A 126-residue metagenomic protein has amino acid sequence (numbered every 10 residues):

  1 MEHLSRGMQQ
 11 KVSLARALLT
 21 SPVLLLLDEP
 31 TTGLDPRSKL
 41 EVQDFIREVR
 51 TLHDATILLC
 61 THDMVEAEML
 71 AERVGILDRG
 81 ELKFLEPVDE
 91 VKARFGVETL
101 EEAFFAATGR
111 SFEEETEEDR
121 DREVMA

Functional and structural regions predicted by a protein language model:
L14: Hydrophobic anchor residue at the start of the ABC signature
S21: Conserved catalytic motifs of ABC-family nucleotide-binding domains
L25-D28: Catalytic Walker B motif of ABC-type/P-loop ATPase nucleotide-binding domains
P36-S38: Helix N-cap at the start of a conserved alpha-helix in ABC-type nucleotide-binding domains
L40-H53: Helical segment within the ABC ATPase nucleotide-binding domain
L85-E86: ABC ATPase "signature
